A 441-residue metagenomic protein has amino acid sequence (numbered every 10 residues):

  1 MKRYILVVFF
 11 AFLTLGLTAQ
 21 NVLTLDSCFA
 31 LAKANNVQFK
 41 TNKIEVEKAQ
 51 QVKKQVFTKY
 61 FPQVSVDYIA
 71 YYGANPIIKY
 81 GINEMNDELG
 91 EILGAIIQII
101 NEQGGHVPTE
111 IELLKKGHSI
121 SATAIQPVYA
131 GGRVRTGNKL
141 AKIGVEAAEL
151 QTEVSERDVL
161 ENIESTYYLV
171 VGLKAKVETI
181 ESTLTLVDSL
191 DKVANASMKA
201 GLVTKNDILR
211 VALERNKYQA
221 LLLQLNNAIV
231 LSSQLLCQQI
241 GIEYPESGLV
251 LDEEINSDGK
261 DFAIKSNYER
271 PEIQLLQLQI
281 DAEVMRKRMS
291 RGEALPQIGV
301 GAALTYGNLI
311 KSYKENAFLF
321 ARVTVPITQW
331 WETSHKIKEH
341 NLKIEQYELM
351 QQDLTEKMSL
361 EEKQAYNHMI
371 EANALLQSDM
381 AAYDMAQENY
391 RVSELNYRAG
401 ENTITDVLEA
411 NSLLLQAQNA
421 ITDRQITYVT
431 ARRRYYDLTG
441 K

Functional and structural regions predicted by a protein language model:
M1-F29, K33-N36, G440: Bacterial Sec-dependent N-terminal signal peptides
A19-I77, L202, C237-V284, T355 (+1 more regions): Bacterial Sec-pathway N-terminal export signals of envelope proteins
S27, Q51, T152-E269, A365-H368 (+1 more regions): Periplasmic alpha-helical coiled-coil/stalk elements that build and connect Gram-negative outer-membrane
K40, Q63-I78, P108-K115, I125-V154 (+3 more regions): Small/polar (Gly/Ser/Thr/Ala-rich) solvent-exposed segments that form structured loops/beta-strands/short helices used
T41-V56, S155, E161-E178, A196 (+4 more regions): Amphipathic alpha-helical coiled-coil segments
S65-D67, A74-E88, Y244, A420-K441: Acidic, low-complexity, intrinsically disordered peripheral segments
K116-I120, D281, E315-L319: Residues that define the transmembrane beta-barrel architecture of outer-membrane proteins
A122-A124, A317-I327, D423-T427, R434: Outer-membrane beta-barrel "beta-signal"
